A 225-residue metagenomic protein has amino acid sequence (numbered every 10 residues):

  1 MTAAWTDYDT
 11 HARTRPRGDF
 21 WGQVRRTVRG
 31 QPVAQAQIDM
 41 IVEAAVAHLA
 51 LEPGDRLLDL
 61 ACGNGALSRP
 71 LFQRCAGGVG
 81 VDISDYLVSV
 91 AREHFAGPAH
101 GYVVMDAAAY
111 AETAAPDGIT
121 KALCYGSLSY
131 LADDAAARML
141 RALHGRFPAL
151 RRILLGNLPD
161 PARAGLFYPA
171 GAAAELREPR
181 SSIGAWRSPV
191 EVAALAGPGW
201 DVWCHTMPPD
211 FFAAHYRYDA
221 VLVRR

Functional and structural regions predicted by a protein language model:
M1-P53, N64-A114, L131, R138 (+1 more regions): Class I (Rossmann-like) S-adenosyl-L-methionine-dependent methyltransferase catalytic domain, capturing the SAM-binding
L60: Conserved beta-strand/loop positions that form the S-adenosyl-L-methionine
G118: Short acidic/histidine-rich motifs immediately flanking catalytic phosphotransfer sites in two-component signaling
L123: A conserved beta-strand element that flanks and buttresses the S-adenosyl-L-methionine
G126-S127: Short catalytic micro-motifs in class I SAM-dependent methyltransferases
A137-A149: A short glycine-rich, Lys/Arg-flanked "PGG" loop and its adjoining helix->strand segment in the class I
